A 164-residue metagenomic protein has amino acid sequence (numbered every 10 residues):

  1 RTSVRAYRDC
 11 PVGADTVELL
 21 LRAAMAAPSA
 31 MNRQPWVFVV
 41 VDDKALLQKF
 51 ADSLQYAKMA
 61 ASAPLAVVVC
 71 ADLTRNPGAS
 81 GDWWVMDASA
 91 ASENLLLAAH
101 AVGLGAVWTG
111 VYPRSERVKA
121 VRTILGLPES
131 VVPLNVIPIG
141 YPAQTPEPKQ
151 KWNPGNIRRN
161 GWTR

Functional and structural regions predicted by a protein language model:
R1-R164: Acidic, surface-exposed loops and disordered segments
